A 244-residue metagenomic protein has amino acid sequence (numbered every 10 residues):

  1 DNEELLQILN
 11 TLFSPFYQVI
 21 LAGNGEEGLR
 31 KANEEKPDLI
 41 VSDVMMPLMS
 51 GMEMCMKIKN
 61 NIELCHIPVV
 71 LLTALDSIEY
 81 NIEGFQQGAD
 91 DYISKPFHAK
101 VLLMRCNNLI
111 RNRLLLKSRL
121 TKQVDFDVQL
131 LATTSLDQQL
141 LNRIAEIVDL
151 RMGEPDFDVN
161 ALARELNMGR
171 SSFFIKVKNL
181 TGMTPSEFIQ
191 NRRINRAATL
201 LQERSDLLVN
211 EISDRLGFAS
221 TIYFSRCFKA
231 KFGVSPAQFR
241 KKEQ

Functional and structural regions predicted by a protein language model:
Q7-T11: Charged docking surfaces used in two-component/phosphorelay signaling
Y17-G23, K31: Short hydrophobic/Thr-rich beta-strand motif most characteristic of the beta2 strand and flanking loop of CheY-like
M46: Receiver (REC) domain active-site loop signature in two-component systems and cognate sites in sensor histidine kinases
F97-C106, I110, S118: C-terminal output helix
N179-A219, K242-Q244: Terminal helix-turn-helix DNA-binding modules in bacterial transcription factors
